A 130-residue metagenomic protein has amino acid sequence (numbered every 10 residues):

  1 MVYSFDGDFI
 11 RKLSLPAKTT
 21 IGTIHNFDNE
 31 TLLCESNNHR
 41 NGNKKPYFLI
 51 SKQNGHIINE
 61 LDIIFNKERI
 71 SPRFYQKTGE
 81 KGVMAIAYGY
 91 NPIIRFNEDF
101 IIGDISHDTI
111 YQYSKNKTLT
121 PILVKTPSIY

Functional and structural regions predicted by a protein language model:
M1, N29-G42, F48, G89-Q112: Short beta-strand elements that form the blades of beta-propeller/WD-repeat-like and other beta-sheet-rich scaffold
V2-P46, H56-G79: Asp-box/WD-like beta-propeller blade repeats and closely related beta-sheet repeat scaffolds
S4-D8, S51-G55, Y113-K117: Short loop/turn segments that connect beta-strands within beta-propeller blades
I64-K67, T109, N116: Short loop/turn segments at secondary-structure transitions that flank enzyme active sites
F74-F96: Signature of short aromatic-glycine-proline-rich micro-motifs recurring in repeat-based ectodomains
E98, Y113-K117, L123: Beta-sheet-dominated scaffold domains
T120-Y130: Conserved blade-ending motifs and adjacent loop-strand segments that build the rim/top face of beta-propeller domains
